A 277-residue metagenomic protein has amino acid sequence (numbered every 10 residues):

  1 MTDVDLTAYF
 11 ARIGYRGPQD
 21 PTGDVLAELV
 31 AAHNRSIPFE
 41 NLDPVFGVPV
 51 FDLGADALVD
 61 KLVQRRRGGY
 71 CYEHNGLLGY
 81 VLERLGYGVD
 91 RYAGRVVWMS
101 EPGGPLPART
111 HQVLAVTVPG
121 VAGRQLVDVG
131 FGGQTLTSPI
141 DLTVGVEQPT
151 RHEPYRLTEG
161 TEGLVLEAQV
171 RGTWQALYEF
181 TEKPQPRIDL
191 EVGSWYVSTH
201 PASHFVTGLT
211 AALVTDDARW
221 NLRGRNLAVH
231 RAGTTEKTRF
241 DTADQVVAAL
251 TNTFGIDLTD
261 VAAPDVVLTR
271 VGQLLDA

Functional and structural regions predicted by a protein language model:
M1-I13, G17, R35-P38, F46 (+3 more regions): His-Asp-centered catalytic microenvironments across diverse enzyme cores, prominently the transglutaminase-like
M1-V63, N75, L85: Hydrophobic, proline/glycine-rich low-complexity stretches
T7, G79, V247-A248: Short glycine-/small-residue-rich flexible loop motifs, especially phosphate/cofactor-binding loops
G23, R95, P264: Residue-level "edge-of-site" marker
K61-Y72, G104: Short gly/ser-rich anion-binding loops that grip negatively charged ligand groups
R67-A93, L114, A211: Cysteine-centered nucleophilic/redox motifs
R225-A277: Extended, charged low-complexity segments that frequently continue into or abut oligomerization scaffolds
